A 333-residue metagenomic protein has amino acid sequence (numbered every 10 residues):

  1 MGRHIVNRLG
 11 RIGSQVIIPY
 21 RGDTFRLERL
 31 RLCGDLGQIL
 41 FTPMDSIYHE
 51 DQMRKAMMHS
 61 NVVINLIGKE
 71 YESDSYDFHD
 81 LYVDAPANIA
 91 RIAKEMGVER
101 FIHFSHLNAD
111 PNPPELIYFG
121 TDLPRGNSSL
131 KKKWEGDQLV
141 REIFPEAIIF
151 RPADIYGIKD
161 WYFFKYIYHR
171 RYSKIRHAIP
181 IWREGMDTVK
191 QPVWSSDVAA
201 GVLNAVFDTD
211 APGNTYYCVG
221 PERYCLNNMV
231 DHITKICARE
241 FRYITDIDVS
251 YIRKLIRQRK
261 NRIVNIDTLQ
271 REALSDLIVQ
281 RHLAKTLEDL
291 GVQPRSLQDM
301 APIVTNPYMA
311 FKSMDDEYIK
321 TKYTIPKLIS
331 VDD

Functional and structural regions predicted by a protein language model:
M1: Hydrophobic/small residue at the entry helix of a nucleotide-binding pocket
I5, P111-R239: Oxidoreductase cofactor-interface core, primarily capturing Rossmann-like NAD(P)-dependent enzymes
S14-D23: Conserved glycine-rich Rossmann-like NAD(P)H-binding loop of the short-chain dehydrogenase/reductase
P19, V63-I67, F101-L107, F150-P152: SDR active-site strand-loop-helix element
T24-E28, L32-M96, L107-G120: NAD(P)H-binding glycine-rich loop region in Rossmannoid oxidoreductase-like domains and their noncatalytic homologs
H79-P86, I102, K133, Q191: Short alpha-helix in the Rossmann-fold core of NAD(P)-dependent oxidoreductases
V230-A284, Y323-D333: Terminal hydrophobic/aromatic helix or amphipathic segment near a protein terminus
L277-D333: Amphipathic terminal alpha-helices
